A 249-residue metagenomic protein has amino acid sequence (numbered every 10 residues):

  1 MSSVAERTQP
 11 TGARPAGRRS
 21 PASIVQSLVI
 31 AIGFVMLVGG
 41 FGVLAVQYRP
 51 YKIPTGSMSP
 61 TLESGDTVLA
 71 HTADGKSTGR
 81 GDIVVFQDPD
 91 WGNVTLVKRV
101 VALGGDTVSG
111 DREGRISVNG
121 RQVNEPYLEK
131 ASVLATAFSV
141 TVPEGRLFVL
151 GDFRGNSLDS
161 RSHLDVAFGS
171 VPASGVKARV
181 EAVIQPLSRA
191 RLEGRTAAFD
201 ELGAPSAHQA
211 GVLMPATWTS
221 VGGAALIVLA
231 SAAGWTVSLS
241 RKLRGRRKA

Functional and structural regions predicted by a protein language model:
S2-A249: Extended hydrophobic leader/signal-anchor segments used for secretion and membrane insertion
